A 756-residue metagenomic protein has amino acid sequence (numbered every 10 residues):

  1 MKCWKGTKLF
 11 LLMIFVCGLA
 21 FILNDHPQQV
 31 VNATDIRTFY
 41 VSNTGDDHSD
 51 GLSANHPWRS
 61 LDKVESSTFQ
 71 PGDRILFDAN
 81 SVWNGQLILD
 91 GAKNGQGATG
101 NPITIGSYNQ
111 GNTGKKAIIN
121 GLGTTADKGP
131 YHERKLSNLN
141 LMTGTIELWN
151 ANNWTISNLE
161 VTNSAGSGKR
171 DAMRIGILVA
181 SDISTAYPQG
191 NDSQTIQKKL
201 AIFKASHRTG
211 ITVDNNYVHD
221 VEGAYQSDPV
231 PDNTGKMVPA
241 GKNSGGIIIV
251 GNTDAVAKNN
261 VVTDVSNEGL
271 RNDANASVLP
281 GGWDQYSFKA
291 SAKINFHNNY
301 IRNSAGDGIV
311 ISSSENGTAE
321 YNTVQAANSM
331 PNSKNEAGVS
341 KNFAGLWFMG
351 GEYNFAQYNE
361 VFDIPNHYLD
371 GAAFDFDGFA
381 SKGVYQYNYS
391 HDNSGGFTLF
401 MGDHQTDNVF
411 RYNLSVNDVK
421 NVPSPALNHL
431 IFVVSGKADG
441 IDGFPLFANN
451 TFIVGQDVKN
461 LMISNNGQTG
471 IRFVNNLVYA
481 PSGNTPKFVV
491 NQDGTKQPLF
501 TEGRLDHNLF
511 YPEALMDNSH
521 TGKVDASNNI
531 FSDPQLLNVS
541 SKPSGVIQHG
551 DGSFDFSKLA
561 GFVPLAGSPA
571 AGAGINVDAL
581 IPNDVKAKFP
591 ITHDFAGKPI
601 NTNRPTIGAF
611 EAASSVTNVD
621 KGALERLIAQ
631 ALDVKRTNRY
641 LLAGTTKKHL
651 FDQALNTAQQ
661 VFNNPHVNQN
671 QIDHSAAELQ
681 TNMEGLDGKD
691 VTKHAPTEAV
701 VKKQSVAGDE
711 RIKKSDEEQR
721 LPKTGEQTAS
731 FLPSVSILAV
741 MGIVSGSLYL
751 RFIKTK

Functional and structural regions predicted by a protein language model:
I14, V616-R711, S715-Q719: Beta-rich interaction/scaffold domains
N43-D78, V82, S568, A596: Acidic Gly/Asp/Thr-rich repetitive segments characteristic of extracellular carbohydrate-active and adhesion proteins
W83, G95-R170, D220-K236, S532-D533: Right-handed parallel beta-helix/beta-spiral solenoid domain characteristic of secreted/periplasmic
G85-A92, G100, Y387-S390, G402-G561: Predominantly extracellular beta-rich ligand-binding scaffolds that present long acidic/polar faces for carbohydrate
Q86-K93, A126-E147, K169-K204, Q226-V250 (+8 more regions): Extracellular beta-strand/beta-solenoid scaffold signature
P102, G106, N152-N163, A186-E222 (+14 more regions): Right-handed parallel beta-helix
N528-A613: C-terminal accessory segments
D709, E718-I753: A cross-kingdom C-terminal cell-surface attachment/processing module
